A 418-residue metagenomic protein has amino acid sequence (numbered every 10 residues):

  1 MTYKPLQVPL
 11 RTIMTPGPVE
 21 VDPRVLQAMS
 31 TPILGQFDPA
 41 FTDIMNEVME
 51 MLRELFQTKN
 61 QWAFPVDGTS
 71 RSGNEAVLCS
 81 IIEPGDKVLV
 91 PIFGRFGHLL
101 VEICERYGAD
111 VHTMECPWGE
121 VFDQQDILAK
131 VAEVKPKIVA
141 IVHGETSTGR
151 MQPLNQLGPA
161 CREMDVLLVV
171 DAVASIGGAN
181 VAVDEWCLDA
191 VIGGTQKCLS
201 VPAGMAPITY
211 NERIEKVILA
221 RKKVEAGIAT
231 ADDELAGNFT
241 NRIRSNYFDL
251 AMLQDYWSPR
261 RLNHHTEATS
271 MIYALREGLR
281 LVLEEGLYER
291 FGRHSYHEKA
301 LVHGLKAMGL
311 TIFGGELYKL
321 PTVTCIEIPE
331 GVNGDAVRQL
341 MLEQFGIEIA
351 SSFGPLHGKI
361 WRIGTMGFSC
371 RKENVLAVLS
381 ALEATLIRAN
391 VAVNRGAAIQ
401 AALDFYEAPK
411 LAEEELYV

Functional and structural regions predicted by a protein language model:
L10-V66: A glycine-/small-polar-enriched, mobile loop at the entrance of the PLP active site in fold-type I
E20-V21, Q196-H303, A307, V418: Active-site C-terminal subdomain of aminotransferase-like
Q61-L89, F93, G97-V101: Conserved beta-loop-alpha segment that forms the PLP phosphate-binding cup at the N-terminus of a helix
F122-G177, A190, C198: Active-site phosphate-binding strand-loop segment of PLP-dependent enzymes
D184-Q196: Conserved active-site segment immediately N-terminal to the catalytic lysine that forms the internal aldimine
T311-Q344: Conserved PLP-binding catalytic core of the aspartate aminotransferase-like
P355, K359-V418: PLP-dependent enzyme catalytic core of the Aspartate aminotransferase-like
